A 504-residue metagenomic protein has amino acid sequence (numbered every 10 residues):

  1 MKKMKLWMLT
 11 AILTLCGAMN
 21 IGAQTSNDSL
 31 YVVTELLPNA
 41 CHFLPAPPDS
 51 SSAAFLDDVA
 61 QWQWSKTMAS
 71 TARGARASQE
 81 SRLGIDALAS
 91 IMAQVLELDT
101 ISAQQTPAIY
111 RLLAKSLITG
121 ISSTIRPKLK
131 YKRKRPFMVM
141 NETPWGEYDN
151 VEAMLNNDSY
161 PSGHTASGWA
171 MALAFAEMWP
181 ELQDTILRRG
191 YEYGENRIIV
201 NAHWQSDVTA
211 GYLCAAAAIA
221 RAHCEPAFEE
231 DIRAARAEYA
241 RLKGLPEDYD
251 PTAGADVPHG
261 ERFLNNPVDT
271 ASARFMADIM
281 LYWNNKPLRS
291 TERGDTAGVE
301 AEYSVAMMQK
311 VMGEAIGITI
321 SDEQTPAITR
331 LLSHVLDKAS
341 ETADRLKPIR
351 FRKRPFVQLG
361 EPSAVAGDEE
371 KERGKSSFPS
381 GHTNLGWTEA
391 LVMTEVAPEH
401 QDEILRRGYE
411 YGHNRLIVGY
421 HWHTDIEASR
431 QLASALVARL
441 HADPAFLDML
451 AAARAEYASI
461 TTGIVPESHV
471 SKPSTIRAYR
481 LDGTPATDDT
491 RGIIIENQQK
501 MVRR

Functional and structural regions predicted by a protein language model:
M1-L9: Bacterial N-terminal signal peptides that target proteins for export
L9-A18: Bacterial N-terminal signal peptides
M19-A23: Sec/Tat signal peptide C-region and signal peptidase I cleavage site
Q24-I199, R221-C224, E230-D231, A237-V418 (+4 more regions): Hydrophobic alpha-helical bundle signature of multipass membrane enzymes
N201-W204, G419-H421: Membrane-interface helix caps and helix-loop-helix hairpins in membrane proteins
T461-D482: Residue-level detector of functionally pivotal "anchor" positions at catalytic/ligand-binding pockets or at interdomain
I493-R504: C-terminal tail/sorting-segment detector
